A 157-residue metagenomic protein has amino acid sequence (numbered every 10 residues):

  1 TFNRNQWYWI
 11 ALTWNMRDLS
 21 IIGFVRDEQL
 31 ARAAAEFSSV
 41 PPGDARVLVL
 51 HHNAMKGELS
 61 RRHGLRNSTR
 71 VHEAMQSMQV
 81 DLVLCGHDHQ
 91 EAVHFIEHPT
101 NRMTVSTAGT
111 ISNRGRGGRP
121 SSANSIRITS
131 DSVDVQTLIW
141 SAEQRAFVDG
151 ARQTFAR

Functional and structural regions predicted by a protein language model:
T1-N3, A11-T13, S125-R127, D134: Short, well-ordered beta-strand micro-motif
T1-R4, E97-P99: Short glycine/proline-enriched loop/turn "hinge" motifs that connect secondary-structure elements and lie
R4-R46, S60, G64-R70: Binuclear metal-dependent hydrolase catalytic cores centered on His/Asp/Glu-rich metal-binding motifs
T13-W14, V49-A54, H87-D88: Short, well-ordered beta-to-alpha junction loops that form the rim of enzyme active sites and present histidine/acidic
W14, H52, A108-T110, I128 (+1 more regions): Active-site donor-binding loop signature of nucleotide-sugar glycosyltransferases
A45-V47, D81-L82: Short, Asp-centered acidic motifs that coordinate Mg2+ and/or phosphate in catalytic or ligand-binding sites
S60-D134: Conserved beta-sheet core of the metallophosphoesterase superfamily
I128-R157: A short C-terminal boundary segment appended to hydrolase-like catalytic domains
